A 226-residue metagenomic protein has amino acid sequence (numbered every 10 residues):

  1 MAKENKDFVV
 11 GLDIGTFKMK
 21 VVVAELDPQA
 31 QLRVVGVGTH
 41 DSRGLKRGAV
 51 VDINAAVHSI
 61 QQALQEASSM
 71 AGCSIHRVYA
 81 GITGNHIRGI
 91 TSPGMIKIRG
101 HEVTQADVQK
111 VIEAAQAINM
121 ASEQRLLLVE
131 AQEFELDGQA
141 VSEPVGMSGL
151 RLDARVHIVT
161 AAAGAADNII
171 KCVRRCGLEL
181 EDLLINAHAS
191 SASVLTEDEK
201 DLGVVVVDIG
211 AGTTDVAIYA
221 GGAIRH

Functional and structural regions predicted by a protein language model:
M1-K18, V22-V207, A223-R225: Nucleotide/phosphate-binding catalytic cleft detector across ATP-hydrolyzing and phosphate-transferring enzymes
D215-A217: A structural feature that tracks compact, well-ordered secondary-structure segments with a strong bias toward
A220: A cytosolic small-molecule/anion-sensing beta-strand core signal
